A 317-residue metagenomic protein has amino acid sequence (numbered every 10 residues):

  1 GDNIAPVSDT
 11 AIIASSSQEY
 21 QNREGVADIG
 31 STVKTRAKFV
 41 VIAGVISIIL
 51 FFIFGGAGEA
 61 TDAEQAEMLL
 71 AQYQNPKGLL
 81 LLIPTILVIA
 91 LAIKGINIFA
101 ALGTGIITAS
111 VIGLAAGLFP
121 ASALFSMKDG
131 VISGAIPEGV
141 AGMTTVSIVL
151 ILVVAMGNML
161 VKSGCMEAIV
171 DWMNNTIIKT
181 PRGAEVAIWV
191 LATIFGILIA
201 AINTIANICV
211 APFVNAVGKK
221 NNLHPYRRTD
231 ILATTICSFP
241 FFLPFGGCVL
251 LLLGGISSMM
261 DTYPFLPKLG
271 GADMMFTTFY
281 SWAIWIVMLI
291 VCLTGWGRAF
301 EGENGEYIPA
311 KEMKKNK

Functional and structural regions predicted by a protein language model:
G1-D9, T144-V146, G157-A168, I197-C209 (+1 more regions): Short helix-coil transition sites and intra-membrane helix breaks within transmembrane domains of multi-pass
G1-N3, G183-G196, N222-F242, F265-F279: Alpha-helical transmembrane segments of multi-pass membrane proteins
N3-P6, T10-M68, K220, F241-K317: Juxtamembrane and boundary regions of transmembrane helices in multi-pass small-molecule transporters and channels
S8, N174-N215, K220-N221, T229-A233: Hydrophobic alpha-helical transmembrane segments of multi-pass integral membrane proteins, predominantly secondary
I12-S16, S31-K34, A71, A168-K179 (+1 more regions): Short amphipathic alpha-helical coupling elements at transmembrane boundaries
K38-V149, R298-K317: Hydrophobic transmembrane alpha-helices of multi-pass small-molecule transporters
Q74-L80, G139-S147, S163, M173-V190 (+1 more regions): Membrane-interfacial loop-to-helix junctions in multi-pass transporters
M127-E167, W189, T193-I194: Core transmembrane alpha-helical segments of multi-pass membrane transporters/permeases
